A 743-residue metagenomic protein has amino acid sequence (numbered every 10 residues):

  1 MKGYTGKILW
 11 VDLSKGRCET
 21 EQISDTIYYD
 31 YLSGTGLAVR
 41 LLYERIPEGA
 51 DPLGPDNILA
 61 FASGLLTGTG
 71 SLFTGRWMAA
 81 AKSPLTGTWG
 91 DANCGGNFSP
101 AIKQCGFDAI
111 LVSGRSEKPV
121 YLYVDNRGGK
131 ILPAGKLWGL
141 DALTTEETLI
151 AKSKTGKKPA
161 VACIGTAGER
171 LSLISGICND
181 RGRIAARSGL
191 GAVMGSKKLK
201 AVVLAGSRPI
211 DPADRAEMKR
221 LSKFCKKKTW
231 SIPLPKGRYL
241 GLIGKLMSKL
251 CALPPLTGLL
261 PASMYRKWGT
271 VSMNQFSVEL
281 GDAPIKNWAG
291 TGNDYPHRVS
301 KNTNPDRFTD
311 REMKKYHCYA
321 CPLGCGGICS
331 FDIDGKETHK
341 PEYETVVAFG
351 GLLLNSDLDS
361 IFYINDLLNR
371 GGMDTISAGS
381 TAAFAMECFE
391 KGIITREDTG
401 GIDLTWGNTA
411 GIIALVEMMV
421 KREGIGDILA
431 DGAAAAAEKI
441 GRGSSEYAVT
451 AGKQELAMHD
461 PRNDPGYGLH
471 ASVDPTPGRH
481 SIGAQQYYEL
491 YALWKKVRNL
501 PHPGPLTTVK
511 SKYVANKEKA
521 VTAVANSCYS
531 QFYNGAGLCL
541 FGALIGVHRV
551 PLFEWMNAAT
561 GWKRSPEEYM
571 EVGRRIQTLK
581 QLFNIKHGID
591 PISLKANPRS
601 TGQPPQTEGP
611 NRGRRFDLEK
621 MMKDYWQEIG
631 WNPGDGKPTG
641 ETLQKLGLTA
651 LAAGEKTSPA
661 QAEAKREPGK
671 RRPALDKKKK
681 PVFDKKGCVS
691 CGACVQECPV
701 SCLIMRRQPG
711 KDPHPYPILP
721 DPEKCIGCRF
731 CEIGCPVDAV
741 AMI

Functional and structural regions predicted by a protein language model:
M1-N93, N97-K665: Intrinsically disordered, low-complexity segments enriched in small residues
H317, K686-G687, E697, E723-K724 (+1 more regions): Short pre-active-site segment immediately N-terminal to redox-active cysteine/selenocysteine motifs in thiol-based
R666-K679: A detector for short, charged/polar N-terminal pre-domain segments
K679-P681, P715-Y716: Short amphipathic alpha-helical segments
A693-G710, F730-I743: Iron-sulfur cluster-binding cysteine motifs and their immediate structural context in ferredoxin-like electron-transfer
G710-K724: Short linker/helix segments within small regulatory modules
